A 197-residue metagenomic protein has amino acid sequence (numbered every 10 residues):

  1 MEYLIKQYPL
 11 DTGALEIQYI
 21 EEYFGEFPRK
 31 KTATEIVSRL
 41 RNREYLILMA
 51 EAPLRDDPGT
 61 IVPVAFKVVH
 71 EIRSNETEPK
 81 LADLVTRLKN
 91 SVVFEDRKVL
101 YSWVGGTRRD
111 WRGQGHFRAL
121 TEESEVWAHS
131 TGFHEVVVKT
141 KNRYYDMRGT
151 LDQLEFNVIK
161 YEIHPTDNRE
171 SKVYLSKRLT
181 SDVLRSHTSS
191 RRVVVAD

Functional and structural regions predicted by a protein language model:
M1-P63: Short amphipathic alpha-helix that is part of the acyltransferase structural core
E44-M49, F66, V99, V104 (+2 more regions): Short hydrophobic/aromatic beta-strand element in the GNAT-like acyltransferase core that lines or flanks the acyl-donor
A50, S124-W127, D167-R169: Preference for well-ordered, secondary-structure-rich cores of eukaryotic proteins
D56-V104, P165-D167: Conserved acyl-donor/pantetheine-binding loop and adjacent beta-alpha core of acyl/acetyltransferases and related
V99, A128-K141: Conserved GNAT acetyl-CoA-binding A-motif
T107, G113-V126: Conserved acetyl-CoA-binding loop-helix of GNAT-fold acetyltransferases
R118, S130, N142-Y161, N168: Conserved active-site alpha-helix within GNAT-family acetyltransferase domains
I163-D197: C-terminal "cap" of GNAT-fold acetyltransferases
